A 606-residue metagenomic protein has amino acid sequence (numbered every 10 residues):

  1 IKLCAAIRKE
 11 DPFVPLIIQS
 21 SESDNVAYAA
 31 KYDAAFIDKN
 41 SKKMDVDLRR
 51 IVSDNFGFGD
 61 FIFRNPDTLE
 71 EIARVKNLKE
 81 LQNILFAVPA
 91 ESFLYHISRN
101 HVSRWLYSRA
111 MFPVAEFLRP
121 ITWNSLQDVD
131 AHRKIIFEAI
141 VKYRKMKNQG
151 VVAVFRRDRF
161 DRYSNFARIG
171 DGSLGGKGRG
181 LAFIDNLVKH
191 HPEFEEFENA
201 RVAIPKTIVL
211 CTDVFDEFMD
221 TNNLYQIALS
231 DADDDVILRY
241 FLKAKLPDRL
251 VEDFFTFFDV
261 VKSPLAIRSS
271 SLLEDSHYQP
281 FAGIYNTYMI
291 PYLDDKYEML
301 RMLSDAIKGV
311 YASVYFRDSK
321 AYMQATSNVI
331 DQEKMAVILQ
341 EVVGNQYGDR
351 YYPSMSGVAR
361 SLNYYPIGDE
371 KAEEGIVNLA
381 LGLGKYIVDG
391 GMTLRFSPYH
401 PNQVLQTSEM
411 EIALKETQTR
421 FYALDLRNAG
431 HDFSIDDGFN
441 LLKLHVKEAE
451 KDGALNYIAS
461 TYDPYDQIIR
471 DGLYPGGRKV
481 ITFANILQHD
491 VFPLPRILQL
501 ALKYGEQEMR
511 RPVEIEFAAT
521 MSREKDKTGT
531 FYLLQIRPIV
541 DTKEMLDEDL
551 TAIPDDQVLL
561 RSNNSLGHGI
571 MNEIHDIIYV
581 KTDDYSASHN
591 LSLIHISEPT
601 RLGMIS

Functional and structural regions predicted by a protein language model:
K2-F13: Short amphipathic alpha-helix used as the core "switch/output" element in two-component signaling
C4, E80-N83, V88-I338, Y347: N-terminal beta-alpha lobe that positions the nucleotide/phosphoryl donor in ATP/NTP-coupled carboxylate activation
I17-Q19, K39: Hydrophobic/aromatic residues positioned on beta-strands within the core alpha/beta folds
K31, V46-G57: Receiver (REC) domain switch/output surface
I284-S313, G348-D463, L534-S562: Extended active-site and interfacial segments that coordinate phosphate-rich ligands in large catalytic machineries
V314, F483-E514, A518: A long amphipathic alpha-helix within ATP-dependent nucleotide-binding catalytic cores
R511-P538: Conserved metal-phosphate-binding beta-hairpin within the catalytic cores of diverse ATP-dependent phosphoryl-transfer
I594-I605: Single conserved hydrophobic/aromatic residue that forms the stacking wall/gate of nucleotide- or nucleobase-binding
